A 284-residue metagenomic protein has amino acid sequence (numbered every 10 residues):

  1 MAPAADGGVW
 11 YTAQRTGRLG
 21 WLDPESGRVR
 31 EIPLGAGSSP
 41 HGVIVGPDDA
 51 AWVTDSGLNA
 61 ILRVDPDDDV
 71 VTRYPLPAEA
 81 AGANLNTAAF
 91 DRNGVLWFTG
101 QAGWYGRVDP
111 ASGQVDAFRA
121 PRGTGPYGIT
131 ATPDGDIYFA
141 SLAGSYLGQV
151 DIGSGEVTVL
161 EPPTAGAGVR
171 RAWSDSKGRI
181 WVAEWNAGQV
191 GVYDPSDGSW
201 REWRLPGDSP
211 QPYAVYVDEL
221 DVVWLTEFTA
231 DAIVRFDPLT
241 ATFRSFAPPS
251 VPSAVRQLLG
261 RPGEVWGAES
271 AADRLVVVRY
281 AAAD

Functional and structural regions predicted by a protein language model:
M1-D6, G35-D48, E79-N93, T99 (+5 more regions): Beta-rich, blade/repeat-based domains predominating in secreted/periplasmic proteins but also intracellular
M1-G17: Beta-strand-rich domains and repeat architectures in extracellular enzymes and scaffolds, especially beta-propellers
W10-R15, A51-N59, L96-A102, Y138-A143 (+3 more regions): Conserved beta-strand positions in repeat-built beta-propeller and related beta-rich domains
R18-G20, N59-R63, G103-R107, Y146-Q149 (+3 more regions): A short loop-to-beta-strand structural motif that recurs across blades of beta-propeller domains
D23-G27, D65-D69, D109-G113, D151-G155 (+3 more regions): Short loop/turn segments that connect beta-strands within beta-propeller blades
R28-P33, V70-P77, Q114-R119, E156-P162 (+2 more regions): A short beta-strand motif characteristic of beta-propeller blades
A83-F90, L96-I152, V157-L160, A167: Solenoidal tandem-repeat scaffolds enriched in leucines and small polar residues
P248-D284: Blade-level signature of beta-propeller repeat domains, shared across WD40, Kelch, NHL, RCC1 and BNR/Asp-box propellers
